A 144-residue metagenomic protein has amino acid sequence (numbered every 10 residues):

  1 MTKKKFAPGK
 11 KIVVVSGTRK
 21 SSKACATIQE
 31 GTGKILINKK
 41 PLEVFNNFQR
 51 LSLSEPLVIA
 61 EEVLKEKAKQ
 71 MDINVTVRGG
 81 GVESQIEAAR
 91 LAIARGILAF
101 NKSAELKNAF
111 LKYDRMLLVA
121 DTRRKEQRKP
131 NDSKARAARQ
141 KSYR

Functional and structural regions predicted by a protein language model:
M1-M71, R78, R124-R144: Contiguous, often N-terminal, cationic amphipathic patches that form binding interfaces
E43-N46, E83, L111, L118-V119: Generic, ordered loop/turn and secondary-structure boundary motif
T76-S84: A short glycine/serine-rich beta->alpha loop
E83-I86, S103: Alpha-helix N-cap/helix-initiation sites
R90, A94-R144: Basic, glycine/proline-rich low-complexity segments that contact nucleic acids
